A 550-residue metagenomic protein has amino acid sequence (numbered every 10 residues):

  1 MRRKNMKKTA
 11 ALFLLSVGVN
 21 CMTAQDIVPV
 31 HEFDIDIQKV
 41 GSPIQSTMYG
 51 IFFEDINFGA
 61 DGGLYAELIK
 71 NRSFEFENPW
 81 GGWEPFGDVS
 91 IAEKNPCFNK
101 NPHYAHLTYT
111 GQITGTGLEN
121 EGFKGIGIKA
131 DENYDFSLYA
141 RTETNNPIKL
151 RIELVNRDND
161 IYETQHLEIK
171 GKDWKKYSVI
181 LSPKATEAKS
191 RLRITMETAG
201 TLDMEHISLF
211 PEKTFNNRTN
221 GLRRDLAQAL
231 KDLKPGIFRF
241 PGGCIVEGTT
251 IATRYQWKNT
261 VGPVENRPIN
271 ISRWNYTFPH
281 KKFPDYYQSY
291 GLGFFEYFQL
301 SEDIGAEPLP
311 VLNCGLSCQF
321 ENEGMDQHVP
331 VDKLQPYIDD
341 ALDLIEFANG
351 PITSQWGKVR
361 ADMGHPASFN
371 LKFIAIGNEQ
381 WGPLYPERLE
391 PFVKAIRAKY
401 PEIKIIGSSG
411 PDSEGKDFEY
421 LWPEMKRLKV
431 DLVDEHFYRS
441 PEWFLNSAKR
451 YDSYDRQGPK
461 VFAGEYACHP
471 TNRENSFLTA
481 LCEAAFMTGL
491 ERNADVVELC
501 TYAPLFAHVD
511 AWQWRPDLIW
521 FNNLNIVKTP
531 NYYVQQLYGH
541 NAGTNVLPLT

Functional and structural regions predicted by a protein language model:
M1-I27: Bacterial Sec-dependent N-terminal signal peptides
Q25-S289, E307-L309, N322-Q335, N378 (+3 more regions): Extracellular and organelle-lumenal recognition/adhesion modules and their flexible linkers in secreted
T47-F53, G236-F240, P308-L312, K372-I376 (+4 more regions): Hydrophobic faces of well-ordered beta-strands that scaffold small-molecule active sites in alpha/beta enzyme cores
I51, F74, L138, K234 (+6 more regions): Conserved, mostly hydrophobic/aromatic
E54-I56, E197, F240-I245, N313-G315 (+5 more regions): Active-site beta-loop-alpha junctions enriched in small/polar residues
L181-R193, A199, T214-I237, K282 (+6 more regions): An active-site-proximal structural segment forming one wall of the substrate-binding cleft that immediately precedes
T195-E197, E205, P211, P241-C244 (+3 more regions): Active-site groove signature of glycoside hydrolases
Q299-L300, E390-R397, P401-K404, W422-G543: Catalytic-core region of carbohydrate-active enzymes that cleave or remodel glycosidic bonds
